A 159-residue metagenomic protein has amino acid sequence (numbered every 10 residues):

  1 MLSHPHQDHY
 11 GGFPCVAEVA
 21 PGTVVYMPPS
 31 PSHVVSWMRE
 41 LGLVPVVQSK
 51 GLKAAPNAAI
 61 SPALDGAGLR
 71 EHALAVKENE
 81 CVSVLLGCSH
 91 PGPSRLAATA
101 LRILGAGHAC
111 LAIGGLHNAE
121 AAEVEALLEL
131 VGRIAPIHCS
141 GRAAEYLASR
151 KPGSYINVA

Functional and structural regions predicted by a protein language model:
M1-Y26, L101-L111, G132-R133: Active-site metal-binding motif and surrounding structural segment of the metallo-beta-lactamase
H4, V25, N57, G87 (+1 more regions): Divalent metal-coordination and catalytic microenvironments
H9-Y10, H33-V35, P93-R95, A119-A122 (+1 more regions): Short, well-ordered alpha-helical microsegments
G11-A20, A121-A126, Y146: Metal-dependent catalytic neighborhoods of phosphoester/phosphodiester hydrolases
G22, M27-H72, N79, I156-A159: Metallo-beta-lactamase
V34-V44, E123-E129, E145-K151: Short, aromatic/basic amphipathic alpha-helical patches
D65-E120: Active-site-proximal loop/helix segments of hydrolase catalytic cores
E129-A159: Binuclear metal-ion centers of metallo-dependent hydrolases, dominated by the metallo-beta-lactamase
